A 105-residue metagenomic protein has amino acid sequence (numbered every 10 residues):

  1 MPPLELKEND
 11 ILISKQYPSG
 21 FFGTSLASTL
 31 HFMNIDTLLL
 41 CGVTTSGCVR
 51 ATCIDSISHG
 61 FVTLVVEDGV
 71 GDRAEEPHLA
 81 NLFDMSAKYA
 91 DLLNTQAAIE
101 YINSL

Functional and structural regions predicted by a protein language model:
M1-L105: Active-site-adjacent betaalpha module
